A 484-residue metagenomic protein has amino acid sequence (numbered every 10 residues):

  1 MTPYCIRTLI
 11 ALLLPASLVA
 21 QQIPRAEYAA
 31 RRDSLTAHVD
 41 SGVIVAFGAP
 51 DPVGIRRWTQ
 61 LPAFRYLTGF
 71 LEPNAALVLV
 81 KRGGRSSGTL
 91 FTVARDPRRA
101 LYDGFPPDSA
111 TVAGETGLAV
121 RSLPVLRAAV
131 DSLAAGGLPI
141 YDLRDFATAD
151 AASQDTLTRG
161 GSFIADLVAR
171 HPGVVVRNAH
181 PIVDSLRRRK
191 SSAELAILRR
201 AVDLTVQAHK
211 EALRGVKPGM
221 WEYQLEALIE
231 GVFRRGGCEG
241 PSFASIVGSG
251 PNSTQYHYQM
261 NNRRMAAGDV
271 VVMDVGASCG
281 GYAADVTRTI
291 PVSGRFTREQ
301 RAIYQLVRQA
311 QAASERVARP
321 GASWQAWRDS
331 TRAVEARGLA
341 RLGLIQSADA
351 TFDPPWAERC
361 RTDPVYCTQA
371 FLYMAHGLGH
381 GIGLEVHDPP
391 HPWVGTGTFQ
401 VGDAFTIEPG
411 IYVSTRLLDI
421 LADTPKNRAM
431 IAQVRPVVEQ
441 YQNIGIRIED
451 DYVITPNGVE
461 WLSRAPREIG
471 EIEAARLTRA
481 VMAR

Functional and structural regions predicted by a protein language model:
M1-P3, A350: Intrinsic disorder/low-complexity signature
P3-A11: Sec-dependent signal peptide recognition, specifically the positively charged N-region followed immediately by
A11-A20: Hydrophobic h-region of N-terminal signal peptides that target proteins for export in Gram-negative bacteria
A20-R484: Active-site neighborhoods and metal-handling regions in enzymes and metal-associated proteins
